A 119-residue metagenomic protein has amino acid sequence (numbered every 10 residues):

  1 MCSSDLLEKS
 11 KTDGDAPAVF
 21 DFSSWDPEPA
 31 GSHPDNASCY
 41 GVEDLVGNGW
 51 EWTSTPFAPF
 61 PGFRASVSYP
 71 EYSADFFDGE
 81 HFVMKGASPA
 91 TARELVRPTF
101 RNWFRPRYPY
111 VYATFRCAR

Functional and structural regions predicted by a protein language model:
S4-P98, P109: Functional-site microenvironments in short loops/helix caps that host divalent-cation chemistry
T99-F104: Long, intrinsically disordered, low-complexity Ser/Thr/Pro-rich regulatory/activation regions of nuclear proteins
Y110-R119: Short, structured beta-strand segments at or near domain termini in extracellular proteins/domains
